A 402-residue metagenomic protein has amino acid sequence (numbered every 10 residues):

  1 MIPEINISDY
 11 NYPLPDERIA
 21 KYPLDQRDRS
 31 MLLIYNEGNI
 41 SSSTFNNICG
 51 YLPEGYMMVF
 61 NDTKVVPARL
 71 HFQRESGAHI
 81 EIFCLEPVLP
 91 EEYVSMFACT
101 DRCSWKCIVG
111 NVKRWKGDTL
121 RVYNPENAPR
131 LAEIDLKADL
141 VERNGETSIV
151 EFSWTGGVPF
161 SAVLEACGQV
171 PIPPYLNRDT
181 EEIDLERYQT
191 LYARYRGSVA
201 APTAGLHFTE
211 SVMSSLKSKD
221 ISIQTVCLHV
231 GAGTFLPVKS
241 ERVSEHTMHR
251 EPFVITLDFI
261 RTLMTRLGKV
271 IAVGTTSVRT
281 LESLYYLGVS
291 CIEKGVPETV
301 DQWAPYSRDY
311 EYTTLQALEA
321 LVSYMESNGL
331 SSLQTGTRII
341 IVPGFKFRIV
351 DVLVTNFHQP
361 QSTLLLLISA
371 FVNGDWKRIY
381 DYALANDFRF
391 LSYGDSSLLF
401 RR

Functional and structural regions predicted by a protein language model:
M1-R402: Surface-exposed, charge/polar-rich loops and edge strands
